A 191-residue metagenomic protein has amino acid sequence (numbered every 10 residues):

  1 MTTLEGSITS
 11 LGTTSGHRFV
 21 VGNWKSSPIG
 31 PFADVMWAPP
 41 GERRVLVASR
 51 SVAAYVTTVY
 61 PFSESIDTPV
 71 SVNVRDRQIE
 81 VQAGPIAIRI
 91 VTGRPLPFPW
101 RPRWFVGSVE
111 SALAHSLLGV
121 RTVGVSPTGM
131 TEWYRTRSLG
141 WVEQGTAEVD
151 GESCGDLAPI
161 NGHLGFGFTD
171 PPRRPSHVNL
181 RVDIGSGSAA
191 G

Functional and structural regions predicted by a protein language model:
M1-E42: N-terminal ordered "arm"
F19-N23, R43-S51, I88-R94: Short amphipathic beta-strand/extended segments with alternating polar/hydrophobic composition
P31-V70: Acidic, aromatic-enriched beta-alpha/helix-loop junctions
Y60, P85-I88: Hydrophobic transmembrane alpha-helix bundles
S71-R77: Short, ordered beta-strand-loop transition motifs
R77-G84: Generic recognition of long tandem-repeat/solenoid scaffolds
R89-G191: A eukaryote-biased signal for long
